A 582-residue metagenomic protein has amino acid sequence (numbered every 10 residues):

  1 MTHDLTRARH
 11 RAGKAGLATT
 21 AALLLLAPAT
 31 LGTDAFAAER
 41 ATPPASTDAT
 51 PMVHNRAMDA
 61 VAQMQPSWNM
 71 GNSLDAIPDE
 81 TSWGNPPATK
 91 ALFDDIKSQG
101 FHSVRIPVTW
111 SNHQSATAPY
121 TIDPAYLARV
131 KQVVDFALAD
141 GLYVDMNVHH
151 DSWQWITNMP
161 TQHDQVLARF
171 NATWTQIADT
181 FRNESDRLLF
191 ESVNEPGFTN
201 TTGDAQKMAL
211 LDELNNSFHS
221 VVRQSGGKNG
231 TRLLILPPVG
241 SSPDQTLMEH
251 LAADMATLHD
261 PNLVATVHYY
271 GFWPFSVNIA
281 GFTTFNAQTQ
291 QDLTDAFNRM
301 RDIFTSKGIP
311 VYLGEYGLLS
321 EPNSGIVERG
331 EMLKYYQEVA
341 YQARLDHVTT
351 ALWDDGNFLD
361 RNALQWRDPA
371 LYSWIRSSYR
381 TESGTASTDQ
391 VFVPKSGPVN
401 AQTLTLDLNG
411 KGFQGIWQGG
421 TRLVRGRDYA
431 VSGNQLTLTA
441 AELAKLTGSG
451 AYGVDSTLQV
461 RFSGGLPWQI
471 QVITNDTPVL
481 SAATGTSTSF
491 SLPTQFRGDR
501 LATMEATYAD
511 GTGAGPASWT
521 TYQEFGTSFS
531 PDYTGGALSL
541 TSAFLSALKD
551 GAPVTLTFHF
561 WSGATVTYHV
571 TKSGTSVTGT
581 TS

Functional and structural regions predicted by a protein language model:
M1-E39: Secretory targeting and sorting signals
H3, A35-D59, S582: Low-complexity, acidic Ser/Thr/Pro-rich repeat tracts that form intrinsically disordered stalk/linker regions of very
A49-L233, P237-V239, P243-Q245: Active-site mouth of glycoside hydrolases
T81, N85-P86, A172-T175, D179 (+2 more regions): Extracellular glycoside hydrolase catalytic/binding regions
S324-T421, G433, A451-T457, R461-Q469 (+4 more regions): Aromatic-rich peripheral "rim/lid" segments of glycoside hydrolase catalytic domains that contact and position glycan
R422-T439, S518-T534: Extracellular/luminal ectodomains and secreted, surface-exposed scaffolds of diverse proteins
E442-V454, S539-A552: Surface-exposed, short loops/turns at beta-strand junctions within beta-sandwich domains
G465-D476, A564-T581: Edge beta-strands of extracellular beta-sandwich domains
